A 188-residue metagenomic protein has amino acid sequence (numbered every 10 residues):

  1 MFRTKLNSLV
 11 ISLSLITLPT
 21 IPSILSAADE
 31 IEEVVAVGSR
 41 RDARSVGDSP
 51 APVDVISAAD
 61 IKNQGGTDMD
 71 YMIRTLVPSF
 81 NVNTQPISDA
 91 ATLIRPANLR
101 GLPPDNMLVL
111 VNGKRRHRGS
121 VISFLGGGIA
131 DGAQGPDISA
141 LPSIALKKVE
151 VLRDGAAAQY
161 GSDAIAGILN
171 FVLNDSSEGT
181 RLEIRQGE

Functional and structural regions predicted by a protein language model:
M1-E30: Cleavable N-terminal targeting peptides that direct proteins into the secretory/outer-membrane pathway or into
S23, A97-R100, V109, F171 (+1 more regions): Preference for bulky hydrophobic residues occupying beta-strand positions in well-ordered beta-sheet regions
A27, V149-V151, Q159-S162, L169-L173: Compact, aliphatic and Gly/Pro-tolerant "microcore" segments centered on a short helix or tight beta-hairpin and their
I31-E33, D48-V53, Q64, I94 (+5 more regions): Extracytoplasmic
V37-A51, V55-S88, N98, V111 (+5 more regions): N-terminal plug
E150, A156, I168, S177-E188: Short strand-turn segments of transmembrane beta-barrel domains in outer membranes, especially the first one or two
